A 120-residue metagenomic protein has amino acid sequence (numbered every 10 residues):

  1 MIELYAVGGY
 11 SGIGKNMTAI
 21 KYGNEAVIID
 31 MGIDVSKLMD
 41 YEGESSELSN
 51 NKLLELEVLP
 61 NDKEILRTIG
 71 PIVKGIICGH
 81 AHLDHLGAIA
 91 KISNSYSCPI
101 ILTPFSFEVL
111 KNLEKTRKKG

Functional and structural regions predicted by a protein language model:
M1-E3, A26: Extreme N-terminal starter segment of soluble prokaryotic enzymes
L4, I20, D30, H80-A81: Divalent metal-coordination and catalytic microenvironments
Y5, I101: General small-molecule cofactor/ligand-binding pocket signal
G8-Y10: Short Gly/Pro-enriched turn/cap motifs at secondary-structure boundaries
I13-G14, L83-L86, V109: Active-site environment of divalent metal-dependent phosphoester hydrolases
K15-K21: Short beta-strand scaffold segments in enzyme catalytic cores
E25-I77, K91, S95, L102 (+2 more regions): Pre-active-site segment of Zn-dependent metallo-hydrolases
G75, G79-H85: Histidine-centered divalent metal-coordination motifs
